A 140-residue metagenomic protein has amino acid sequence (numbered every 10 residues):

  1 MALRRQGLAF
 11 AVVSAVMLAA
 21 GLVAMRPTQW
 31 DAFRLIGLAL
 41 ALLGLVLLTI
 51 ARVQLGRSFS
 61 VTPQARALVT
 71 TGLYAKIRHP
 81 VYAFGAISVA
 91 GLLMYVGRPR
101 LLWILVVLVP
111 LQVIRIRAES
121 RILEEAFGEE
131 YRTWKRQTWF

Functional and structural regions predicted by a protein language model:
M1-T70, I87-F140: Membrane-anchoring alpha-helices and their flanking helix-loop junctions
T71, A75-F84: Histidine-centered phosphotransfer motif of kinases
